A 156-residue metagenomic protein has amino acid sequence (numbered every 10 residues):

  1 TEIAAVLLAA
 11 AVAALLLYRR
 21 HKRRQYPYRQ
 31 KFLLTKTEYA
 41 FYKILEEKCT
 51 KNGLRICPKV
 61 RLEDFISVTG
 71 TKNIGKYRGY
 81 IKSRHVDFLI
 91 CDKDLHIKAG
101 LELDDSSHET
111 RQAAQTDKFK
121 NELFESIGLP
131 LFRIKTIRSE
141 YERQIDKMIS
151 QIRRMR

Functional and structural regions predicted by a protein language model:
E2-G75: Solvent-exposed, charged helical/coil patches that constitute nucleic-acid or partner-interaction surfaces
K36, A40, S83, F119: Short, well-structured alpha-helical interface segments that form or flank functional binding sites
K43-E47, E122, S150: Surface-exposed alpha-helical segments enriched in charged/polar residues
P58-K98: Active-site metal-binding core of divalent-cation-utilizing nuclease and nuclease-like domains
N73, D146-I152: Short low-complexity, flexible loop/linker segments enriched in glycine and/or proline with clustered acidic
R84-D146: Basic, amphipathic alpha-helical patches used to engage nucleic acids or provide basic targeting signals, exemplified
R154-R156: Membrane-proximal, solvent-exposed terminal domains/tails of membrane-associated proteins
